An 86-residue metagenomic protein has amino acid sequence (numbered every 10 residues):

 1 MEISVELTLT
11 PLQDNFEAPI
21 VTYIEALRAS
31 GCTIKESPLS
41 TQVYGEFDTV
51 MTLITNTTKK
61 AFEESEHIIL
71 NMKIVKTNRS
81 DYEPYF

Functional and structural regions predicted by a protein language model:
M1-F86: Charge-rich, low-complexity N-terminal segments
